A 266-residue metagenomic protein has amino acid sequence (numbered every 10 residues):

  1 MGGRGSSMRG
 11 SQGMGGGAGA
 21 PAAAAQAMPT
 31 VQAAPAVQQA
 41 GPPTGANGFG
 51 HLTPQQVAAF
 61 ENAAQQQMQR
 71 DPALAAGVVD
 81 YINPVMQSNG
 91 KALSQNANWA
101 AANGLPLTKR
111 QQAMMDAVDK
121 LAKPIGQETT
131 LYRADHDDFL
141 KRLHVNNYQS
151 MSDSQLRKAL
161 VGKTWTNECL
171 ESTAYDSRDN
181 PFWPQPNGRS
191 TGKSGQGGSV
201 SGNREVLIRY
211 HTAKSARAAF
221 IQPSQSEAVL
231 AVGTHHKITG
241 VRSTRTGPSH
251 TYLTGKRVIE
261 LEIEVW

Functional and structural regions predicted by a protein language model:
M1-M28, Q32-Q39: Non-Sec secretion/translocation targeting segments of pathogen effectors
G41-W266: Mono-ADP-ribosyltransferase
